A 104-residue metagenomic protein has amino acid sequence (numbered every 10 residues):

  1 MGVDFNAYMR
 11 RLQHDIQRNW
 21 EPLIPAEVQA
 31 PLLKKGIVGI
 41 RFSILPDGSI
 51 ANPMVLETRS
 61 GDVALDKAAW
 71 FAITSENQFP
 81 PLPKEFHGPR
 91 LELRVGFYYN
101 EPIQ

Functional and structural regions predicted by a protein language model:
M1-E27: Acidic, low-complexity proline/glycine/alanine-rich linker and hinge segments
M1-Y8, E57-L65: Extracytoplasmic/periplasmic, Sec-exported soluble proteins
H14-I24, R41-T58, K67-P81, F86-Q104: Conserved "boundary/linchpin" sites in short secondary-structure elements
A30-L32, E85: Replace "in large, NTP-powered and nucleic-acid-processing enzymes" with "in large, NTP-powered factors and other
L33-G39: Short, small/polar residue-rich loop motifs at catalytic or cofactor-binding pockets
